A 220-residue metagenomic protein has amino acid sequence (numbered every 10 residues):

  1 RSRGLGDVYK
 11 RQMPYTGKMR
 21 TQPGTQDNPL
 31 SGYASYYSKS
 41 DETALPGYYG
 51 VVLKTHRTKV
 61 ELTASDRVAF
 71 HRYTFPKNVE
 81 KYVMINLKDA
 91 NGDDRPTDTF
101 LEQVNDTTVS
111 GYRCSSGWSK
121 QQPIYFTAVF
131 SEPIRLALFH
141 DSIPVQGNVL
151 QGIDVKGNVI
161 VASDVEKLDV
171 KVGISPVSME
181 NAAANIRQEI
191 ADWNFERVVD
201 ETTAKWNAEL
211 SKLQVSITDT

Functional and structural regions predicted by a protein language model:
R1-T220: Accessory carbohydrate-recognition regions in carbohydrate-active enzymes
